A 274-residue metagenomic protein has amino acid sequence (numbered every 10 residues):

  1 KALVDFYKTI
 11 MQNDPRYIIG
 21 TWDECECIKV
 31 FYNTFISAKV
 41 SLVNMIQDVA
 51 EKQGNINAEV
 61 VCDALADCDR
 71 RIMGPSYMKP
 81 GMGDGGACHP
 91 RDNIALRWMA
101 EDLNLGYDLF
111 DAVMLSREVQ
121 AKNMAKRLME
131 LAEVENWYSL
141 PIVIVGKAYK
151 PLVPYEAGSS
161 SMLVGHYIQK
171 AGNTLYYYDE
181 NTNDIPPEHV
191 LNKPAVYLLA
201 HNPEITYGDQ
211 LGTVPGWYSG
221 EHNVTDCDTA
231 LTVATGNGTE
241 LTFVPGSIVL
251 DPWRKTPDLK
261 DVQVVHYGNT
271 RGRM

Functional and structural regions predicted by a protein language model:
K1-M274: Structural/interface elements that position substrates and couple domains in central-metabolism enzymes
